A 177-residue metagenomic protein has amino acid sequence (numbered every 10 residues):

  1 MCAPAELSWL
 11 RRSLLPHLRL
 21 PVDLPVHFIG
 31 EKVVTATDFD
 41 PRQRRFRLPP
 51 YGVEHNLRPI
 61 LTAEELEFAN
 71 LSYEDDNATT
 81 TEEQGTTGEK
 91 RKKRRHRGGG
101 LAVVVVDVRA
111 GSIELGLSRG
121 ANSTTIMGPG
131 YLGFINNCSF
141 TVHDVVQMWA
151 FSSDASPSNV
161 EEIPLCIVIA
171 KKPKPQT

Functional and structural regions predicted by a protein language model:
M1-T177: Intrinsically disordered, low-complexity regulatory/interaction regions
